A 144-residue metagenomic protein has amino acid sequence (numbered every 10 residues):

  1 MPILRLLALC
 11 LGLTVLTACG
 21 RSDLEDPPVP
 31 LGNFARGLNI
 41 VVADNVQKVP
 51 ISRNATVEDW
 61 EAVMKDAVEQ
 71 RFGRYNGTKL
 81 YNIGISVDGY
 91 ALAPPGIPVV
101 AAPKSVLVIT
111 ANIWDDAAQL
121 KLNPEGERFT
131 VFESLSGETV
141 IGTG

Functional and structural regions predicted by a protein language model:
M1-R21: Sec-dependent bacterial lipoprotein signal peptides
A8, N45, Y90: Residues that form or immediately flank small-molecule/cofactor binding pockets and catalytic motifs
V15, V29-P30, G137-G144: Localized chelating/binding microdomains that coordinate divalent metal ions or stabilize phosphate-bearing
C19-E61: A structural "domain/chain start" motif
D23-V29, E69-R74, D116-A117: Intrinsically disordered, low-complexity boundary segments flanking structured domains
P50-D59, I97-V99, I141-G144: Second-shell loop/turn segments in exported
N54-N82: N-terminal, post-signal-peptide region of Sec/Tat-exported proteins
R74-G126, F132-E138, G142-T143: Surface-exposed short loop/turn segments
